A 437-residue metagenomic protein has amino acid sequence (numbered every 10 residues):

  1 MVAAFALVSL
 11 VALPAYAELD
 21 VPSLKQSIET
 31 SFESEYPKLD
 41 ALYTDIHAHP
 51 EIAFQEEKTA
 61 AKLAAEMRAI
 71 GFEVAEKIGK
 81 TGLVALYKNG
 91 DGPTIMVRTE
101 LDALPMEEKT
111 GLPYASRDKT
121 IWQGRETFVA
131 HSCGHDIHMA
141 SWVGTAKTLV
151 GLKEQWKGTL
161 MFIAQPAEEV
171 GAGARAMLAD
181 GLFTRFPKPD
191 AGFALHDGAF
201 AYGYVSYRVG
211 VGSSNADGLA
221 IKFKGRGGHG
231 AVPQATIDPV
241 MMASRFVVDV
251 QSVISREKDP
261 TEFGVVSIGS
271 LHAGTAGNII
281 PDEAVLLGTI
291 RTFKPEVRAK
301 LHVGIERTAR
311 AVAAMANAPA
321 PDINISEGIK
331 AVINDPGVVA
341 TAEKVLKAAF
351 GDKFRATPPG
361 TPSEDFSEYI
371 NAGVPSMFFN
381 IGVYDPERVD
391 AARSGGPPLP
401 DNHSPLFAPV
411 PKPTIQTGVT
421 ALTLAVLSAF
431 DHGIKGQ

Functional and structural regions predicted by a protein language model:
M1-A3: Bacterial N-terminal signal peptides that target proteins for export
A12-P14: N-terminal signal peptide c-region/cleavage motif recognized by signal peptidases
E18-A130, I137-K157: Acidic/His- and Gly-rich active-site-bordering loop/insert found across diverse amide/peptide-bond hydrolases
E18-D20, S244-Q437: Metal-dependent amide/peptide-bond hydrolase catalytic core, centered on the "pita-bread" metallohydrolase fold
I46, A85, V97, H135 (+8 more regions): Divalent metal-coordination and catalytic microenvironments
E108-K119, G210-S214, A342, V389-P400: Short, flexible, mixed-charge acidic loops at enzyme active sites
K119-A130, D136-I137, T148, L152-P281: Histidine/acidic-residue-rich, glycine-tolerant segments that coordinate divalent metal ions
